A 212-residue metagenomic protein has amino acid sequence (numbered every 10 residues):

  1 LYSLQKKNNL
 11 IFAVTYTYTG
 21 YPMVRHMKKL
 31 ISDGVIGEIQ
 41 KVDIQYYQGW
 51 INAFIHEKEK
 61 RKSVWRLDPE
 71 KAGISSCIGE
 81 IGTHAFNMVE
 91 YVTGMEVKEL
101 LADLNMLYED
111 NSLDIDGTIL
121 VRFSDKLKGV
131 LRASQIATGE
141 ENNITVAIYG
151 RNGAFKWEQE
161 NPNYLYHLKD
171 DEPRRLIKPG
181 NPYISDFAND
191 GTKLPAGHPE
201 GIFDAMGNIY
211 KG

Functional and structural regions predicted by a protein language model:
L1, M23, A85, I209-G212: Alpha-helical packing segments of well-folded alpha/beta enzyme cores
L1-N9: Rossmann-fold NAD(P)-binding glycine/threonine-rich loop
L10-I11, Y18-N111, L165: Predominantly a Rossmann-like dinucleotide-binding segment in NAD(P)-dependent oxidoreductases
F12-Y16, V130-R132: Short catalytic-loop micro-motif centered on adjacent basic/acidic residues
Y16-T19, A137: Structured beta->alpha junctions
K62, Y91, T118, F123 (+2 more regions): C-terminal glycine/acidic-rich active-site capping loop/insertion
G79, H84-N87, G94-L100, N105-K128 (+2 more regions): Glycine-rich, aromatic-lined ligand/substrate-binding cores of catalytic and carbohydrate-binding domains
